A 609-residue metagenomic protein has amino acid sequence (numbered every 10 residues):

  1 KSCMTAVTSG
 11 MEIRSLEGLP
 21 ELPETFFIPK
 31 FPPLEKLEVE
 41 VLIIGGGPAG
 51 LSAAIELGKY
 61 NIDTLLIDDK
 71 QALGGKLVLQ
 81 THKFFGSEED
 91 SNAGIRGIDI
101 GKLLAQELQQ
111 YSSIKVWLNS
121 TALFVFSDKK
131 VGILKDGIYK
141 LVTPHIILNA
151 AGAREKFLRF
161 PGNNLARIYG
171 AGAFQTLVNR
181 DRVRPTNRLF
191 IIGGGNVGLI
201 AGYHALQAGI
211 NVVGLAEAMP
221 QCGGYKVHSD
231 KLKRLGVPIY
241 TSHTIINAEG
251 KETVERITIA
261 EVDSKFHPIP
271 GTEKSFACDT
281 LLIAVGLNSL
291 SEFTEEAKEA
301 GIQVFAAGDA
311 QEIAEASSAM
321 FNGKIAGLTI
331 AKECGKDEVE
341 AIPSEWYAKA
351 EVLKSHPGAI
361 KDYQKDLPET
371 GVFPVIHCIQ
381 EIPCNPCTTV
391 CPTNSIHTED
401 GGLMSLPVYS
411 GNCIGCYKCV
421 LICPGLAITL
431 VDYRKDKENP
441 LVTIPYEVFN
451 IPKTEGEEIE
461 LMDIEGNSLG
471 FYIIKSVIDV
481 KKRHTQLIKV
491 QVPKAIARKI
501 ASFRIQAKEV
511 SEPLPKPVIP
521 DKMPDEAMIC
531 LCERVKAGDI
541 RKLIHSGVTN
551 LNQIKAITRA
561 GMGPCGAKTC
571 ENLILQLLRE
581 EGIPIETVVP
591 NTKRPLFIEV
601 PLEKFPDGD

Functional and structural regions predicted by a protein language model:
K1-V375, D436-P440, S502-M528, C532-A560 (+2 more regions): Residues forming the flavin
S2-T8, D69-A72, N385-L403, K418-K435 (+3 more regions): Iron-sulfur cluster-binding cysteine motifs and their immediate structural context in ferredoxin-like electron-transfer
A331, D463-G466: Short, surface-exposed secondary-structure boundary micro-motifs
D366-I379, H397-L421, Q491-V492, R498 (+1 more regions): Extended boundary segments
E381-T388, S410-V420, A527-I529, R559-M562 (+1 more regions): Residues immediately within or flanking Cys/His clusters that coordinate Zn2+ in small zinc-binding modules
D432-V448, E465-S511: Beta-strand/loop-dominated core regions that host nucleotide or nucleotide-derived cofactor-binding catalytic loops
P452-T454: Short, well-ordered loop/turn sites that connect or cap secondary structure elements
